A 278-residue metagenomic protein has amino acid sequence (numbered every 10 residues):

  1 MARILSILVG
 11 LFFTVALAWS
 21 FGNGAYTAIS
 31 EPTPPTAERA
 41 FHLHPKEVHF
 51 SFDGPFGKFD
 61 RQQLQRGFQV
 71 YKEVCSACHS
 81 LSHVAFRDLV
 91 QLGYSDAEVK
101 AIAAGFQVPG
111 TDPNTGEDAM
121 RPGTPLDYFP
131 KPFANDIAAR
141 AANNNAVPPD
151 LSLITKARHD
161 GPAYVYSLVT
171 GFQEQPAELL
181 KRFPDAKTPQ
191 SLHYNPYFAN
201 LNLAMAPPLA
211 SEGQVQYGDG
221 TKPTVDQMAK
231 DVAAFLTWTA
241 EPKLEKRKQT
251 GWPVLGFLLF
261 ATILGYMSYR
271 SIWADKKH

Functional and structural regions predicted by a protein language model:
M1-K58, W238, G265-H278: Post-cleavage N-terminal segment of exported redox proteins
I4-F12, V232, G251-L258: Alpha-helical transmembrane segments
H44-Q69, S80-Y94, E98-V99, G220 (+1 more regions): Electrostatic cytochrome c docking/interface patches
G54, Q63, V84-A85, Q91-L92 (+1 more regions): Acidic/histidine-rich catalytic neighborhood
Y71-S82, V232, L236: The canonical Cys-X-X-Cys-His
P109-A199, L203: Membrane-proximal low-complexity regions enriched in glycine and acidic/polar residues
F198, M205-E241: Extended, hydrophilic extramembrane loops/domains of integral membrane proteins
K248-I272: Selective detector of the "anchor" transmembrane alpha-helix that sits immediately C-terminal
